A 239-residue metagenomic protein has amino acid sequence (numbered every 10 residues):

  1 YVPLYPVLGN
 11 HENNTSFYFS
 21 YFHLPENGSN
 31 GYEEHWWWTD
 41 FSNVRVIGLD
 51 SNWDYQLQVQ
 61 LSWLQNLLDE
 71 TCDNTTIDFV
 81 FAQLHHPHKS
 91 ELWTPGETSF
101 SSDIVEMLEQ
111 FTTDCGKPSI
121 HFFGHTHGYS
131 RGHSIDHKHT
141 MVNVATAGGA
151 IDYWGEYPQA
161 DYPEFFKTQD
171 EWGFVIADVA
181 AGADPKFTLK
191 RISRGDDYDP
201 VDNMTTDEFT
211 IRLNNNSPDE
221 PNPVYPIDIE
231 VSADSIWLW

Functional and structural regions predicted by a protein language model:
Y1-N74, P95, S99-D114, I120 (+2 more regions): Extended active-site neighborhood of metal-dependent phosphoesterases/phosphodiesterases
R45, A183-F187, I236: Hydrophobic residues embedded in beta-strands of well-ordered beta-sheets
W53, H86-H88, R191-S193: Short beta-strand segments enriched in hydrophobic/aromatic residues within well-folded beta-rich domains
T71-W93: Short acidic, glycine-rich surface-loop motifs adjacent to enzyme active sites
A82-H88, H121-R131: Histidine-centered catalytic micro-motifs
H86-P95, P226-A233: A short, charged
S130, S134-N222: Binuclear metal-dependent phosphoesterase catalytic core
S217-W239: Surface beta-strand/loop "capping" patches
